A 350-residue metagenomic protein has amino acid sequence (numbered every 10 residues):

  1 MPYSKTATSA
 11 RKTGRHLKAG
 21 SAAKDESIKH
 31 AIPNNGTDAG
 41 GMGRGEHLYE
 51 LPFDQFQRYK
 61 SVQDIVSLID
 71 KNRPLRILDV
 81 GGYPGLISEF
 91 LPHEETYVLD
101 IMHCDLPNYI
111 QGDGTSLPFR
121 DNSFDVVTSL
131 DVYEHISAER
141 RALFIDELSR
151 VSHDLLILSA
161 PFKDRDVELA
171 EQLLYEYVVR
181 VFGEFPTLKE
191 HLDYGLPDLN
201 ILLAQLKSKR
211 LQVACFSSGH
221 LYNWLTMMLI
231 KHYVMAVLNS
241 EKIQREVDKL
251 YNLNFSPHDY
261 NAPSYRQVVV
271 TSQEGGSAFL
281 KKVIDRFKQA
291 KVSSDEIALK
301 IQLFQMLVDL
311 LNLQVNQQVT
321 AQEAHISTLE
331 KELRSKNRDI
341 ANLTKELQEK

Functional and structural regions predicted by a protein language model:
M1-S123, T128, I145, L174 (+3 more regions): Conserved N-terminal segment of class I S-adenosyl-L-methionine
I101, V132, P161: Flexible loop residues that form catalytic and substrate-binding hotspots at small-molecule/glycan-binding clefts
C104, L117, H135, R165-D166: Active-site loop signature of alpha/beta-hydrolase-fold enzymes
V126-E139: A short SAM/SAH-binding and catalytic strip from SAM-dependent methyltransferases
A138-V308: S-adenosyl-L-methionine-dependent methyltransferase catalytic module, highlighting the catalytic core
